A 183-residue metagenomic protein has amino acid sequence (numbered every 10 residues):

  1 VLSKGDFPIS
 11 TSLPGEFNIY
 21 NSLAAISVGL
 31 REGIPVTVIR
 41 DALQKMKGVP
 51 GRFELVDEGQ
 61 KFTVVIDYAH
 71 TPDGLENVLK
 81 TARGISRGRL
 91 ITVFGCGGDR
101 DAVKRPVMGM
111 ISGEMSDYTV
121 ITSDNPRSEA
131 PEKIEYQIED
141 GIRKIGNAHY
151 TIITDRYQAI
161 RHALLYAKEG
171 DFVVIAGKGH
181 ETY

Functional and structural regions predicted by a protein language model:
L2-F7, G179: The feature captures the short pre-catalytic strand/loop hairpin that immediately precedes and shapes the active-site
G5-Y118, D140: Nucleotide phosphate-binding/pyrophosphate-handling subdomain across enzymes that bind or process nucleotide phosphates
G48, G177-K178: A short, charged, Gly/Pro-tolerant segment at domain boundaries
V65, V93, T122, I153 (+1 more regions): Generic enzyme active-site microenvironment
H70-T71, C96-D99, N125-R127, K178-Y183: Short glycine-rich anion-binding loops that position phosphate/pyrophosphate groups of nucleotides and phosphorylated
G109-Y166: C-terminal helical cap/extension that packs against the catalytic core of soluble nucleotide-cofactor enzymes
